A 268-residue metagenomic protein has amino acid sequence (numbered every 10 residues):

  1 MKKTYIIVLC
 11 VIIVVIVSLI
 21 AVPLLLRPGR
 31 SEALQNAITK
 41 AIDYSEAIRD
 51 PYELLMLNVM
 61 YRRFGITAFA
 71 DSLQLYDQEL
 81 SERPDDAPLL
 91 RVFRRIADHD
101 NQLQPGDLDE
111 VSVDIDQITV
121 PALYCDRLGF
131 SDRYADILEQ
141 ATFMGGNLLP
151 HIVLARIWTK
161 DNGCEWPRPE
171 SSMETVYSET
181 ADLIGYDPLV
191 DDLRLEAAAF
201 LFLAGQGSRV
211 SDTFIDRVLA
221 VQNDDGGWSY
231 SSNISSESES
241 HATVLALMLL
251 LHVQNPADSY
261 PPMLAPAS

Functional and structural regions predicted by a protein language model:
T4-S268: Preference for long, amphipathic alpha-helical scaffolds in soluble/luminal domains and all-alpha bundles
